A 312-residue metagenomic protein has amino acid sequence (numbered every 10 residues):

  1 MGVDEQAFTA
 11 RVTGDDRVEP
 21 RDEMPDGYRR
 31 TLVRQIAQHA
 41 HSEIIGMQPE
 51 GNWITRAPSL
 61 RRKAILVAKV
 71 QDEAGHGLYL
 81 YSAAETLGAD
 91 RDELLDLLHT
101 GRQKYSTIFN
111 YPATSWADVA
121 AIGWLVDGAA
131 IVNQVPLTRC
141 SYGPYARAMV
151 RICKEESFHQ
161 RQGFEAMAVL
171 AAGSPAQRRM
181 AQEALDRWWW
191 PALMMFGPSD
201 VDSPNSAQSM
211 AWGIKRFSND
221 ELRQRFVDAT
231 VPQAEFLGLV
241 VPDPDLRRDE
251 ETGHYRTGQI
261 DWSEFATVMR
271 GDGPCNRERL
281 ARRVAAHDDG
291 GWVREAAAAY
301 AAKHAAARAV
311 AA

Functional and structural regions predicted by a protein language model:
M1-E19, H41, D92-Q103: Acidic, low-complexity proline/glycine-rich segments
M1-Q6, K69-L97, G163-M167: Conserved alpha-helical segments that form or flank metal/cofactor-binding pockets of metalloenzymes
R17-A37, L97-G123, C140, G173-Q177 (+1 more regions): Acidic/His metal-coordination segments adjacent to aromatic residues that form catalytic metal sites in metalloenzymes
M24-Y28, G46-A68, A130-Y145: Helix-loop segments that flank and shape redox-cofactor active sites
Y28-H39, A57-H76, V119, P144-E156 (+1 more regions): Alpha-helical scaffold segments that form or flank carboxylate-/histidine-based iron centers
Y111-Q162: Internal, conserved structured core segments that host functional sites
C140-P191: Glycine- and acidic-residue-rich phosphate-binding/metal-coordinating active-site segment common to enzymes that handle
R179-A312: Extended, helix-rich structural scaffolds rather than catalytic motifs
